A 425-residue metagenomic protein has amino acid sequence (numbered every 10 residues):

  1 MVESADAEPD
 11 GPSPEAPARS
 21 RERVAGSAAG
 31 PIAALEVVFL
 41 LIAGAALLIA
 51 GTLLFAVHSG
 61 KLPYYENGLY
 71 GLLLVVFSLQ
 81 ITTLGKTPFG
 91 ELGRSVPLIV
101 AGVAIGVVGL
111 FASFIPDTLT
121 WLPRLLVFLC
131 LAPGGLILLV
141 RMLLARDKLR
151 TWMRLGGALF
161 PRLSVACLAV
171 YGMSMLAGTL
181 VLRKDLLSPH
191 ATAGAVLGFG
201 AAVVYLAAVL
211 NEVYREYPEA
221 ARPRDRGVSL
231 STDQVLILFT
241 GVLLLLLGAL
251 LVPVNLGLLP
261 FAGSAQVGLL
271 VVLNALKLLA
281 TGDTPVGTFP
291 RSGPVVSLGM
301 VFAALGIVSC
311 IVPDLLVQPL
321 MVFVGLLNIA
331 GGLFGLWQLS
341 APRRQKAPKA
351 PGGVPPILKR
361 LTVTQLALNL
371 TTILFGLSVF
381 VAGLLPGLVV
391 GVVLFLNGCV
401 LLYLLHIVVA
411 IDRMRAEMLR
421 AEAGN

Functional and structural regions predicted by a protein language model:
M1-A33: Short, Lys/Arg-rich, polar N-terminal cytosolic tail immediately upstream of the first transmembrane signal-anchor
R21-A45, T87-A104, W121-L126, L144-G172 (+7 more regions): Cytoplasm-facing juxtamembrane segments at the starts of transmembrane helices in multi-pass membrane proteins
A29-G30, L35-V38, A45-L48, T52 (+8 more regions): Hydrophobic/aromatic interaction determinants used to assemble and anchor large protein complexes
V37, Y64-V75, L98, R124-G135 (+7 more regions): Alpha-helical transmembrane segments of polytopic membrane proteins
G44-G60, S78-L84, G102-L119, L136-V140 (+5 more regions): Hydrophobic alpha-helical transmembrane segments and adjacent interfacial helices in integral membrane proteins
G51, S78, G178, D185 (+5 more regions): C-terminal transmembrane-bundle signature of multipass membrane proteins, characterized by strong activation on
L53-Y70, F89-G93, S113-C130, L180-A195 (+4 more regions): Membrane-helix interface and helix-disruption motif detector
L74-F89, L138-A145, A207-L210, V271-V286 (+1 more regions): Canonical alpha-helical transmembrane segments
